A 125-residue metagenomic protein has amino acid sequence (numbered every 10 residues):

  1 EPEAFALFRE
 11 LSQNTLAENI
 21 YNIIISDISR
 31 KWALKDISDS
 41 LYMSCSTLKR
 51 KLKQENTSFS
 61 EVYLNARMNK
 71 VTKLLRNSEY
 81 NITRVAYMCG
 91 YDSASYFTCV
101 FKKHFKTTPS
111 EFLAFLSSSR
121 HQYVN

Functional and structural regions predicted by a protein language model:
E1-T47, K53-Q54, S58, R76-N77 (+3 more regions): Alpha-helical bundle regulatory/interaction domains
L52, Y63, V100-F101, L113: DNA major-groove recognition helix of helix-turn-helix
N65-A66, Y87, C99: A conserved cytosolic signaling coiled-coil/coupling helix that links sensory/transmembrane modules
N65-K70, S119: Alpha-helical structural segments
Y91, F101-K102: Conserved acetyl-CoA-binding loop of GNAT-fold acetyltransferases
